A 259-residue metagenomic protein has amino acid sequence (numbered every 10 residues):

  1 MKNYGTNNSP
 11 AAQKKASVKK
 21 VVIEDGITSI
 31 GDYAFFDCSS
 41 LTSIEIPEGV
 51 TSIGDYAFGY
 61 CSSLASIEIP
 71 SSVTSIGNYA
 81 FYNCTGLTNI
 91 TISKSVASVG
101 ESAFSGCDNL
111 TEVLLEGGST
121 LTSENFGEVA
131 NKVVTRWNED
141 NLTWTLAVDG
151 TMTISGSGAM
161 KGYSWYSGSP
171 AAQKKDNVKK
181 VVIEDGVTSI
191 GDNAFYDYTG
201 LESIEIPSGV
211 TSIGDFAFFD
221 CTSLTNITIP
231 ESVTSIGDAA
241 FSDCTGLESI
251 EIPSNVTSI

Functional and structural regions predicted by a protein language model:
M1-K14, L121-T122, M160-K174: Acidic/polar low-complexity surface segments
M1-S9, S105, S242, T257: Short intrinsically disordered, low-complexity coil segments enriched in acidic
T6-N8, I30-D32, N78, E101 (+2 more regions): Leucine-rich repeat
A16-S29, S39-S52, S62-S75, T85-S98 (+7 more regions): Structural signature of tandem-repeat unit edges
Y33, T122-N131, F216: Short, aromatic/basic amphipathic alpha-helical patches
E128-N141: Low-complexity, Pro/Thr/Ser/Gly/Ala-rich linker/spacer regions in secreted, extracellular modular proteins
N141-A147: Short, exposed beta-strand/loop patches in secreted or surface proteins that constitute
